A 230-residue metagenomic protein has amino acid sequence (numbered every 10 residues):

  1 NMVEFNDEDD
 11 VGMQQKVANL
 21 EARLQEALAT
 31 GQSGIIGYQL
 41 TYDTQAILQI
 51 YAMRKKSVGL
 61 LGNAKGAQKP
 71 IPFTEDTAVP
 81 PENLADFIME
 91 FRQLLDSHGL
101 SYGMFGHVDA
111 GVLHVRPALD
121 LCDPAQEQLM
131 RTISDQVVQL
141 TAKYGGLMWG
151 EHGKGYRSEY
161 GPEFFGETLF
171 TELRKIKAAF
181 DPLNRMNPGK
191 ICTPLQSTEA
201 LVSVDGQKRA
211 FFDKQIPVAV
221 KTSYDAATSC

Functional and structural regions predicted by a protein language model:
N1-H107, G111-G150, G155-C230: Noncatalytic alpha-helical scaffold of FAD-dependent oxidoreductases
